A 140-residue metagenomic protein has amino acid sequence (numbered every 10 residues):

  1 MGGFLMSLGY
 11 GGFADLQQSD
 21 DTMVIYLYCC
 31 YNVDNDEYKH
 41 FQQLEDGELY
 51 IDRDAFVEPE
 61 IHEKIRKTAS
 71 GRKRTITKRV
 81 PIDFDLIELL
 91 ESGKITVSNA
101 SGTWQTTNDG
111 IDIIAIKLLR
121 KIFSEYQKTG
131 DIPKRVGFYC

Functional and structural regions predicted by a protein language model:
M1-G3, L8, M23, L44 (+4 more regions): N-terminal functional modules and adjacent low-complexity/disordered segments of proteins
G2-N32: Short N-terminal edge-element motif at the start of the domain
G3, G12, I25-L27, H40 (+4 more regions): Intrinsic disorder/low-structure terminal segments
A14, S19-D20, E45, I51-R53 (+1 more regions): Intrinsic disorder/low-complexity signal
D15-Q18, Y31-D36, D46, L89 (+1 more regions): Short linear sequence elements within intrinsically disordered, low-complexity coil regions
Q17, C29, Y50-D54, I87 (+1 more regions): A structural detector for beta-sheet-dominated domains
N35-S70: A short, surface-exposed beta-strand/turn
F56-C140: Acidic, low-complexity intrinsically disordered segments
